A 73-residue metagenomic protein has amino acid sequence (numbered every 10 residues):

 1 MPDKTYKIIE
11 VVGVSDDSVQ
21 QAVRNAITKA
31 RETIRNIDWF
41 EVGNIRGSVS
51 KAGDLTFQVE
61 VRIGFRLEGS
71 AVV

Functional and structural regions predicted by a protein language model:
M1-P2, V73: Basic/polar N-terminal segments that are highly enriched at the extreme N-terminus, encompassing both cleavable
D3-D38: Short, well-ordered alpha-helical segments
G13-S15, N44, V61, F65-L67: Flexible glycine-/small-residue-rich
F40-V49: Short, conserved loop-to-beta-strand elements that form functional interface hotspots
K51-V73: C-terminal structural segments of small proteins and small subunits
